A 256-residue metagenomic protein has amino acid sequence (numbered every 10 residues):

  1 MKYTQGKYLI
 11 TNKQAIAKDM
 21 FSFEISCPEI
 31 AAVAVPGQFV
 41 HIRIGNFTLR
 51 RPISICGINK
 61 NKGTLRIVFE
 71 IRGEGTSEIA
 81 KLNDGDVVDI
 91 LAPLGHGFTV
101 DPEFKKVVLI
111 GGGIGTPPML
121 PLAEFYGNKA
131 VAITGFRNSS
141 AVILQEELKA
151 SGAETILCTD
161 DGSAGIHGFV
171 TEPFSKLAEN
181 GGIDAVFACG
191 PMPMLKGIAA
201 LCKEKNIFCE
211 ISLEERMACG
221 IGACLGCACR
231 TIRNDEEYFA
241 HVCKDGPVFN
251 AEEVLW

Functional and structural regions predicted by a protein language model:
M1-T4, F239-W256: Short, basic/aromatic-enriched C-terminal tail that caps enzymatic domains
K2-D84: Ferredoxin-reductase
N12, G57, L157-T159, I211 (+1 more regions): Structural signal for conserved beta-strand scaffold positions within catalytic alpha/beta enzyme cores
E74-E214: FNR/FR-type flavoprotein reductase catalytic core
P118, M192, E215-P247: Local cysteine-cluster metal-coordination motifs and their immediate loop/turn environment, predominantly Fe-S cluster
